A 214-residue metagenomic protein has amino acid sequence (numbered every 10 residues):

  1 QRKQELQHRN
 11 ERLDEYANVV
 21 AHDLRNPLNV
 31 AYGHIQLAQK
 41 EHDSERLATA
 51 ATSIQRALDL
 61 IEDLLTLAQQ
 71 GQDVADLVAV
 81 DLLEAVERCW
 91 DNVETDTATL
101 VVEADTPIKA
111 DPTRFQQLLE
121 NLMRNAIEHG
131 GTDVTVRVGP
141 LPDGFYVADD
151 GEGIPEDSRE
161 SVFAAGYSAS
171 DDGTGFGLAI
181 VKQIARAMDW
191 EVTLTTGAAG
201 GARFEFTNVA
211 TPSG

Functional and structural regions predicted by a protein language model:
N29, L47-T95: Conserved DHp (HisKA) dimerization/phosphotransfer helix of two-component histidine kinases, i.e., the long coiled-coil
D133-D143: Short beta-strand/loop element within the Bergerat-fold HATPase_c
D149: Acidic ATP/Mg2+-coordinating residue in the GHKL
G153, G175, G197-E205, P212: Glycine-rich nucleotide-binding loop
I154-G166: Short conserved segment of the HATPase_c
G177, V181: Short alpha-helical Gxxx[C/S/T] motif in the catalytic ATP-binding
A185-R186: Detector for a conserved hydrophobic position within an alpha-helical segment of the HATPase_c
D189-T196: Glycine-rich ATP-binding loops of the HATPase_c
